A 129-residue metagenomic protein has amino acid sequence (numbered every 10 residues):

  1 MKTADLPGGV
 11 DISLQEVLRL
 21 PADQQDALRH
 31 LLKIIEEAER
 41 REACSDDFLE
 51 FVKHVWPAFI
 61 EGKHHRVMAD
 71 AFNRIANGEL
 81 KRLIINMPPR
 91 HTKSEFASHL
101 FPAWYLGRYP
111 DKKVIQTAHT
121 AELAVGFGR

Functional and structural regions predicted by a protein language model:
T3-R129: Phosphate/NTP-binding elements of NTP-utilizing enzymes
